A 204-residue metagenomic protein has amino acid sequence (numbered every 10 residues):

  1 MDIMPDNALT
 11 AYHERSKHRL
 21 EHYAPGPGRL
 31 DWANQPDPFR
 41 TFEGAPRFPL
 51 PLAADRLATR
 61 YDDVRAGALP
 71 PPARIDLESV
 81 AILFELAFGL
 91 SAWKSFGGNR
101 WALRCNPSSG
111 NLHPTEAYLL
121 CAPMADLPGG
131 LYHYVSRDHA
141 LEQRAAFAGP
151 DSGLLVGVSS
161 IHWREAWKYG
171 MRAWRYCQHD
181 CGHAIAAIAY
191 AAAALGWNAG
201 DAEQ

Functional and structural regions predicted by a protein language model:
M1-Q204: N-terminal accessory segments that position/regulate proteins before the catalytic core
